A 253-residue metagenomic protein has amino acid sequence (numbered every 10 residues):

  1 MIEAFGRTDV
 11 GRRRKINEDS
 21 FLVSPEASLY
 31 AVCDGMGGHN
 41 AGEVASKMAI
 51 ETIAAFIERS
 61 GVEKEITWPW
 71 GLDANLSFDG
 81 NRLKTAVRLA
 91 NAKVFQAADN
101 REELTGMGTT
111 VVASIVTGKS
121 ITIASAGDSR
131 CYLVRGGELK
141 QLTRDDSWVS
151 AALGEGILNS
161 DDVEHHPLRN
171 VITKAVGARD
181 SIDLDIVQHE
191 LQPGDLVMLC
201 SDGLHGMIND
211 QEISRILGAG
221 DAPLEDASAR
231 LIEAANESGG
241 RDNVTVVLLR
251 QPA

Functional and structural regions predicted by a protein language model:
M1-A253: PP2C/PPM-type serine/threonine phosphatase catalytic domain
